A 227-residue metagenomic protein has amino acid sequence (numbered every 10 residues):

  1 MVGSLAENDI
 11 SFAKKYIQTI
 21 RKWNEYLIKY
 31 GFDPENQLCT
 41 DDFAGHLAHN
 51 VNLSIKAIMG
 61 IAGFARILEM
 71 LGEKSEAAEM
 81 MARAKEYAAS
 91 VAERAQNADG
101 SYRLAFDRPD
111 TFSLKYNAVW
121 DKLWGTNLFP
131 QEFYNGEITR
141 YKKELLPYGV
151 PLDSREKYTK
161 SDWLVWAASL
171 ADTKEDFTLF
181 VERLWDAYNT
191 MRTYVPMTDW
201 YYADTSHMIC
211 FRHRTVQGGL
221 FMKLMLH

Functional and structural regions predicted by a protein language model:
M1-A6, M59-M70, D121-G125, W166-L170 (+1 more regions): Short glycine/serine- and small hydrophobic-enriched flexible loop segments
M1-F32, N50-L68: Aromatic-rich carbohydrate-recognition surfaces in CAZymes
G3, E7, I20, L27 (+7 more regions): Alpha-helical solenoid scaffolds that mediate protein-protein interactions, centered on TPR/SEL1-like repeats but also
Y26-C39, E137-R140: Active-site-adjacent bridging/hinge elements
L38-H46, Y202: Short linear capping/connector segments at secondary-structure termini
N50-I58, K85-V181, D186-T190, Y194-V195: Extended ligand-binding clefts on enzyme/binding-domain cores
R140, L170, T198-H227: Terminal, non-catalytic domain-edge segments
